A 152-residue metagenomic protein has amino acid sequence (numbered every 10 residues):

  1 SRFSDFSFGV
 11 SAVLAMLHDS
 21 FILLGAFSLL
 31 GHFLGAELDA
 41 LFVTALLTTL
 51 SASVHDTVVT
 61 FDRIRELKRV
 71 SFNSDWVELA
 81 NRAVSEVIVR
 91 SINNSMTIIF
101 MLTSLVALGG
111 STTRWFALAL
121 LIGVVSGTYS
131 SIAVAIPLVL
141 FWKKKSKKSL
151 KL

Functional and structural regions predicted by a protein language model:
R2, F6, L50, T57 (+2 more regions): Hydrophobic regular secondary-structure detector
R2-S4, L30-G35, L108-G110, K143-K144: Short helix-capping/hinge motifs at transmembrane helix termini and TM-loop junctions
F6-D62: Hydrophobic transmembrane alpha-helices and their membrane-interface caps in long multi-pass transport proteins
V43-R63, V89, M96-F100, G123 (+1 more regions): Transmembrane alpha-helix detector for multi-pass membrane proteins
R69-V77, G109, K147: Juxtamembrane helix-boundary/capping and inter-helix hinge elements in multi-pass membrane proteins
S71-V89: Helix-loop junctions and hydrophobic alpha-helical segments within the transmembrane domains of large membrane
N93-W142: Hydrophobic, glycine/alanine-rich multi-pass transmembrane helices and their short helix-loop junctions in large
K143-L152: Short, charged, intrinsically disordered terminal tails
